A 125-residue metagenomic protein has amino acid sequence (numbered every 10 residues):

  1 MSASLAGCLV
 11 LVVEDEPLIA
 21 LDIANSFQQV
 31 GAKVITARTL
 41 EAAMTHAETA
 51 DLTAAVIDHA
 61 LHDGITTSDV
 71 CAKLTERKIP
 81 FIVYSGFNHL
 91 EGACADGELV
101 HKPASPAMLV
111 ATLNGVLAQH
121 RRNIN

Functional and structural regions predicted by a protein language model:
M1-L9, E41, S105-N125: Non-catalytic signal-transmission and effector/linker regions of two-component phosphorelay proteins
A3, P17-I35: Two-component/phosphorelay signaling modules centered on CheY-like receiver
E14: Conserved acidic carboxylate
N25-Q29, H46, T112: Alpha-helical interaction/dimerization surfaces of two-component signaling modules
T36-A54, H59: Acidic, metal-coordinating helix/loop segments flanking the phosphotransfer/catalytic sites of two-component signaling
I57-T75: Conserved phosphotransfer microenvironments
I82-S85: Hydrophobic/aromatic residues positioned on beta-strands within the core alpha/beta folds
K102: A Lys-centered signature of the CheY-like receiver
